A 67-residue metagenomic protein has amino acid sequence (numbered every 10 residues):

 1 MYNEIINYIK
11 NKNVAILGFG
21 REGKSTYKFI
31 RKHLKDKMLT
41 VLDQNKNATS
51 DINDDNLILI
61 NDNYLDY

Functional and structural regions predicted by a protein language model:
M1-Y67: N-terminal leader/targeting and accessory segments in enzymes
